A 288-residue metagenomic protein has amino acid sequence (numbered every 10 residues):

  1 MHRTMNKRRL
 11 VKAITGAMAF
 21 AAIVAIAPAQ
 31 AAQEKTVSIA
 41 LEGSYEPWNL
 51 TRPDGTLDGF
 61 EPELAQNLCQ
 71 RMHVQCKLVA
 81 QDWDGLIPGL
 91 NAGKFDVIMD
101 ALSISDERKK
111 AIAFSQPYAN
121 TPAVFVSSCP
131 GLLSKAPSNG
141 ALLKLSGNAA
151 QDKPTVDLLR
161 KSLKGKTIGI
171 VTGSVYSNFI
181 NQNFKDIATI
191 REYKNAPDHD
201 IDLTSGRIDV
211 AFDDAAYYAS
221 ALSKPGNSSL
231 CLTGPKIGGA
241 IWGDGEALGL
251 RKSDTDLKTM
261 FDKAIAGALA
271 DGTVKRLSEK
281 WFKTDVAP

Functional and structural regions predicted by a protein language model:
H2-M18, I26-K77, Q151-V156, K275-P288: N-terminal hydrophobic or amphipathic helices and topogenic motifs
E42-Y45, Q81-D84, F95, L102-I104 (+8 more regions): Solvent-exposed coil/turn segments that connect beta secondary-structure elements in extracytoplasmic/periplasmic
G43, N120-V124, A215-D262, F282-P288: Periplasmic-binding protein-like
G43-E46, L57-Q70, S127-I187, R191-K194 (+1 more regions): Bilobed "Venus flytrap"/periplasmic-binding protein-like clamshell domains and structurally analogous long
P62, K77-P88, P154-V156, I190-S205 (+1 more regions): Short helix-initiation/N-cap motifs at beta->coil->alpha
E63-M72, C129-A150, P154, T167 (+1 more regions): Extended ligand-binding regions for polar small-molecule ligands
Q66, Q70, Q75-R160, S229-I241: Acidic, polar ligand-binding/catalytic clefts
V74-Q75, N91-D100, K166-T167, K185 (+2 more regions): Alpha-to-beta junction loops
